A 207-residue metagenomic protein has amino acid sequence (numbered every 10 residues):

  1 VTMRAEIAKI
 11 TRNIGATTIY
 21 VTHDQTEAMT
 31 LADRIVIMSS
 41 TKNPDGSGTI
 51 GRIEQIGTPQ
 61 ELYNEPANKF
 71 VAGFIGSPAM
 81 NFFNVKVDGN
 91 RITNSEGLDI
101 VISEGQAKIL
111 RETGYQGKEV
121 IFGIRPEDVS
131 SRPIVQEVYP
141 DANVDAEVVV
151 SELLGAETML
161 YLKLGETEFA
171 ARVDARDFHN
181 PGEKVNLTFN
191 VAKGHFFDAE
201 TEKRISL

Functional and structural regions predicted by a protein language model:
V1-N68: ABC ATPase nucleotide-binding domains
K9, V87-G89, V150-E152, A175 (+1 more regions): A residue-level detector for short acidic-glycine micro-motifs
I53-I56, S151, L207: Residue-level detector of high-confidence beta-strand sites
Q60-D88, N190: C-terminal boundary and immediately downstream tail of ABC-type ATPase nucleotide-binding domains
P78-G89, P140-S151: Structural detector for short beta-strands of small beta-barrel domains
R91, S95-E147, F178-L207: Glycine/charge-rich catalytic "coupling/switch" loops of P-loop NTPases
G105-K108, F169-V173: Short alpha-helix capping/helix-loop boundary micro-motifs
G155-Y161: Short aromatic-glycine-enriched beta-strand elements
